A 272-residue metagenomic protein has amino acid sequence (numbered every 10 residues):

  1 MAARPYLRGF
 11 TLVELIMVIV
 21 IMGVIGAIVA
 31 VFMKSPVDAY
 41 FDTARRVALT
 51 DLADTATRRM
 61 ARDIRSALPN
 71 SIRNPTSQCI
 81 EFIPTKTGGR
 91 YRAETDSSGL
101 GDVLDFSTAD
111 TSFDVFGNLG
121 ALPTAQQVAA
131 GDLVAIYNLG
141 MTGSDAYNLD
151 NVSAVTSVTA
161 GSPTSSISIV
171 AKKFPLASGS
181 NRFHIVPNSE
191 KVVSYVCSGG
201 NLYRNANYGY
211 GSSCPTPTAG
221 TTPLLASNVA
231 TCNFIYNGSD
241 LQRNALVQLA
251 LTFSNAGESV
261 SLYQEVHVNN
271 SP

Functional and structural regions predicted by a protein language model:
M1-F10: N-terminal leader/signal peptides at the extreme start of proteins
R8, A130, R243-A245: Residue-level preference for short coil/turn positions at secondary-structure junctions
F10-R65: Aliphatic-rich helix starts adjacent to a transmembrane/signal segment
M17-V18, A27-V29, R46-A53, G161-S166 (+2 more regions): A generic short-segment signal for beta-strand/edge and adjacent turn/coil regions
D38, D42, D51, R62 (+4 more regions): Short helix-loop boundary/capping segments at the starts of domains
R46-Y203: Extracytoplasmic beta-strand-rich oligomerization domains located immediately C-terminal to a leader/signal peptide
R90, D96, S189, G199-P272: Short linear sequence signals and composition-biased patches located at protein termini or domain-edge surfaces
